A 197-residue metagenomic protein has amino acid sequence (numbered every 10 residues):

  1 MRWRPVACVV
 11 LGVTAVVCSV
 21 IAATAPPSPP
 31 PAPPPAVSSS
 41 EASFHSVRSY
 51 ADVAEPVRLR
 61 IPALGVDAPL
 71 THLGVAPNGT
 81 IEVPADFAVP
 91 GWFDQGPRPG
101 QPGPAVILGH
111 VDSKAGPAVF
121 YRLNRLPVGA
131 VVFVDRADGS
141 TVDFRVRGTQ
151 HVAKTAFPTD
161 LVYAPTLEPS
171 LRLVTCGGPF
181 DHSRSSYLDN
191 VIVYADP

Functional and structural regions predicted by a protein language model:
M1-V13: N-terminal export and membrane-targeting signals
G12-V128, F133-S140, R145-P197: Solvent-exposed, non-transmembrane regions of membrane-associated and secreted proteins
